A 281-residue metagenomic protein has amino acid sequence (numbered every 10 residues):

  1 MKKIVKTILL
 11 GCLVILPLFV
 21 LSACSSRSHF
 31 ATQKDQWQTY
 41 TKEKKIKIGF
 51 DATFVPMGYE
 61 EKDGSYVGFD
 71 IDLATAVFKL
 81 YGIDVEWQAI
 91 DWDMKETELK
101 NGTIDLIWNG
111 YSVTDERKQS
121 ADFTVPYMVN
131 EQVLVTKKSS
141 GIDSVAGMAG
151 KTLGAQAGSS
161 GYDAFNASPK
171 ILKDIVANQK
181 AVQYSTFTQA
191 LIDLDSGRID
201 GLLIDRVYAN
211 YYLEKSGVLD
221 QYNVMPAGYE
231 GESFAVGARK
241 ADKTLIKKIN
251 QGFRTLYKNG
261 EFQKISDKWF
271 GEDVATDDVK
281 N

Functional and structural regions predicted by a protein language model:
V20-A23: C-terminal motif of bacterial Sec signal peptides marking the signal peptidase cleavage site
S25, I71-L80, A146, K151-T152 (+2 more regions): Extended ligand-binding regions for polar small-molecule ligands
S28-G110, N259: Extracytoplasmic small-molecule ligand-binding "clamshell" domains of the periplasmic binding protein/Venus flytrap
A52, V129-T136, R206, E214-R254 (+1 more regions): Periplasmic-binding protein-like
A74-G82, G161-Q183, L213-V218: Ligand-binding cleft/hinge of the Venus flytrap
T75, D84-G147: Acidic, polar ligand-binding/catalytic clefts
E86-T97, K180-I192, E232: Short helix-initiation/N-cap motifs at beta->coil->alpha
M94, Y111-Q119, A164-A167, I192-S196 (+1 more regions): A ligand-binding cleft/hinge motif common to bilobed small-molecule-binding domains
